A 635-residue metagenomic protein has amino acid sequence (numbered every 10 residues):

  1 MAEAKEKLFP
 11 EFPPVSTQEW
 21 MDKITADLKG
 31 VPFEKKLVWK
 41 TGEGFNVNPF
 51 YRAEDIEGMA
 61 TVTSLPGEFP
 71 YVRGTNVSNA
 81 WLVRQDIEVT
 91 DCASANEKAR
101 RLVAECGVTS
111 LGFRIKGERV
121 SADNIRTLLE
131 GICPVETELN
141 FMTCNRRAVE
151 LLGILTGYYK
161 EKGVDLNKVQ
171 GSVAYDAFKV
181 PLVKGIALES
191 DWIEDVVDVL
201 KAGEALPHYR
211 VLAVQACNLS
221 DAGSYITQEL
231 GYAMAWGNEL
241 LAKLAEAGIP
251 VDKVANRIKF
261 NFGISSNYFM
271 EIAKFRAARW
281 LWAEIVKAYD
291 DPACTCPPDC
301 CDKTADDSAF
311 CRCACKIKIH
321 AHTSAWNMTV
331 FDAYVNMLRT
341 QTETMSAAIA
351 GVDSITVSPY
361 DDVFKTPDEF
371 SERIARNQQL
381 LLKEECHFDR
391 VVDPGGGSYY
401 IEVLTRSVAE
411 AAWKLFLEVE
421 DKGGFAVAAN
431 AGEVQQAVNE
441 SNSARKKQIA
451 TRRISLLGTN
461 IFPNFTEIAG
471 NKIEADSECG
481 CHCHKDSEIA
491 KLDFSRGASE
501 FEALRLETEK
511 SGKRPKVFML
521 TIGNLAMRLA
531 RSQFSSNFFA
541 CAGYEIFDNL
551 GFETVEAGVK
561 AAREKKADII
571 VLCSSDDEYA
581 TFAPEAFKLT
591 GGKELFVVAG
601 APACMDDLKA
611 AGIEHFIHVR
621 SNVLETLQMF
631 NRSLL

Functional and structural regions predicted by a protein language model:
M1-Q18, K36-W39, E43-F69, D353 (+2 more regions): Intrinsic disorder at enzyme termini
A2-N267, E271, P292-D307, C313 (+13 more regions): Catalytic alpha/beta active-site cores
V38-N46, A174-F178, Q215-D221, R257-S265 (+4 more regions): A glycine-rich phosphate-binding loop feature that marks nucleotide/adenosyl-phosphate handling sites
E204-K243, L338-F416: Mobile "lid/hinge" segments at catalytic clefts and subdomain interfaces of large enzymes
S224-G231, S265-A277, S324-M337, K365-A375 (+4 more regions): Short glycine/threonine-rich loop-to-helix capping motif typified by GTGT followed within a few residues by an Asp-Pro
A277, A283-D290, T342-I349, D353-V357 (+9 more regions): Hydrophobic alpha-helix feature that most strongly marks membrane-spanning transmembrane helices and their immediate
S455, G470-E488, E500, G512 (+6 more regions): Phosphate-moiety recognition in structured ligand-binding domains
E502-G543: C-terminal accessory/binding modules appended to enzymatic or scaffolding proteins
